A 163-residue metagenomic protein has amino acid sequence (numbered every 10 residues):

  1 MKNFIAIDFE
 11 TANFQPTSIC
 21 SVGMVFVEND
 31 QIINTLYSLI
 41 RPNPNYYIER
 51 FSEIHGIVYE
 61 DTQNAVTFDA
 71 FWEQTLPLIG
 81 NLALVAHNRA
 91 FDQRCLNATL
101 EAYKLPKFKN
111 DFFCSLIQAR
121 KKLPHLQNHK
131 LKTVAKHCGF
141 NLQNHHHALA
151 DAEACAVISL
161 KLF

Functional and structural regions predicted by a protein language model:
M1-K109, H125-N128, K132-H146: Conserved non-catalytic scaffold segment of RNase H-like nuclease domains
T11-N13, I117, A154: Short, glycine/acidic-enriched loop or turn micro-motifs at the edges of active sites
P106-A119: Conserved beta-strand -> loop -> alpha-helix junction used to position metal-binding or nucleic-acid-contacting
H147-L160: Acidic, divalent-metal-coordinating active-site segment for phosphoryl/phosphodiester hydrolysis, typified by short
